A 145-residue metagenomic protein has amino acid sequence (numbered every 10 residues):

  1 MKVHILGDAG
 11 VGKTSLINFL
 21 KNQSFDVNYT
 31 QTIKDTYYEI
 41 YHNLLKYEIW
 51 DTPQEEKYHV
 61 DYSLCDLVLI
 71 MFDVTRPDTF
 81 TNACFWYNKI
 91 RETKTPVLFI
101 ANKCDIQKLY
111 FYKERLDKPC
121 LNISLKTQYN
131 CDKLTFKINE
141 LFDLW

Functional and structural regions predicted by a protein language model:
M1-W145: TRAFAC-class small GTPase G-domain
